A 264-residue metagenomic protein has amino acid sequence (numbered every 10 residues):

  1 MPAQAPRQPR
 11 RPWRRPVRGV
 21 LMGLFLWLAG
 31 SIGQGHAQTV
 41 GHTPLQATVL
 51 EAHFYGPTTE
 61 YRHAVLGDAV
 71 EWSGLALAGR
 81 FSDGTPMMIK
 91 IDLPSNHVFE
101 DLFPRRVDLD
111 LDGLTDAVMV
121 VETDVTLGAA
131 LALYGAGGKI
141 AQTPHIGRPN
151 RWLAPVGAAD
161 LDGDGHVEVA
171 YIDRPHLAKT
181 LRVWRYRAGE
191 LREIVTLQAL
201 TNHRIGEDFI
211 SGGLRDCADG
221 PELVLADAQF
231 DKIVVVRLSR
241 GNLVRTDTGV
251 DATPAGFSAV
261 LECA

Functional and structural regions predicted by a protein language model:
M1-R15: N-terminal secretory signal peptides that target proteins for export/translocation
Q4-R7, G35-A264: Beta-propeller-forming repeat regions
P12, L26-A29, E71, R151: Residues in intrinsically disordered, low-complexity segments of regulatory proteins
R15-V17, H166: Intrinsically disordered, low-complexity serine/threonine-rich segments
G19-S31: Bacterial N-terminal signal peptides
